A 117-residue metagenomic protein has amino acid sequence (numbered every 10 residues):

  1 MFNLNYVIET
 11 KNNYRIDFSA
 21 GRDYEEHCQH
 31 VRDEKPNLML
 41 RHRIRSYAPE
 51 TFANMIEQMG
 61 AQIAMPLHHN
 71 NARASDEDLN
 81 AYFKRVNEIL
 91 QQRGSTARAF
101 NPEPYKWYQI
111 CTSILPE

Functional and structural regions predicted by a protein language model:
M1-D33, P104-E117: Core dinuclear metal-dependent hydrolase active-site scaffold
N12-F18, R43-A53: Phosphate-binding glycine-rich loops and adjacent basic patches that engage nucleotide phosphates, nucleic-acid
N12-Y14, K35-L38, G60-Q62, S95-T96: Loop/turn elements at helix/coil->beta-strand transitions in domains of secreted/extracellular proteins
I16-S19, N37-H42, A64-L67: Structural recognition of the beta-strand scaffold that forms the well-ordered cores of secreted hydrolase catalytic
D23-H27, R45-E50, L67-N80: Active-site environment of divalent metal-dependent phosphoester hydrolases
C28-I44, D76, N80, K84-R85: A signal for specific C-terminal beta-sheet/loop modules enriched in small/flexible residues with GP/PG/PP motifs
C28-V31, E50-Q58: A short acidic, amphipathic alpha-helical/loop segment
E57-E117: Binuclear metal-ion centers of metallo-dependent hydrolases, dominated by the metallo-beta-lactamase
